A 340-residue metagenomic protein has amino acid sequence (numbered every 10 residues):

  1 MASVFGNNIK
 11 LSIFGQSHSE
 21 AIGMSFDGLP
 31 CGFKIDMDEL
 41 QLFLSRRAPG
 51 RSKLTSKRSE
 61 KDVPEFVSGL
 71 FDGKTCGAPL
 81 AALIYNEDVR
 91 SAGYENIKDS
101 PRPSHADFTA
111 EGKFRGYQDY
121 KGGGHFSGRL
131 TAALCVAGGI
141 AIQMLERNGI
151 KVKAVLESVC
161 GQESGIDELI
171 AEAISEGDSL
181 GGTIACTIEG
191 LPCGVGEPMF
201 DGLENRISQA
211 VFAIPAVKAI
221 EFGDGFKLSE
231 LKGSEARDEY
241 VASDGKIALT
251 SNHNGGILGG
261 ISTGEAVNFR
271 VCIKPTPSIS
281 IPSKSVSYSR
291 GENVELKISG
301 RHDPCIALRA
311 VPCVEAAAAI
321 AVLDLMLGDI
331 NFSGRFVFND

Functional and structural regions predicted by a protein language model:
M1-D340: Generic N-terminal targeting/processing segments that precede catalytic cores or assembly contacts
